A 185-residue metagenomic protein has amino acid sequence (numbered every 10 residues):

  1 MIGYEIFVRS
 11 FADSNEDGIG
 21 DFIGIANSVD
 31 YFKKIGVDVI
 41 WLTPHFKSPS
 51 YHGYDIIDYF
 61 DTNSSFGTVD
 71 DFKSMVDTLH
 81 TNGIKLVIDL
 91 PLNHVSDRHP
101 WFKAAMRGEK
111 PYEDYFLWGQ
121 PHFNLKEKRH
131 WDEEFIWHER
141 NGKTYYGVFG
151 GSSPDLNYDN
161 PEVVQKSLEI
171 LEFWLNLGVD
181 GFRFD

Functional and structural regions predicted by a protein language model:
M1-E172, N176: Acidic/aromatic-lined carbohydrate-recognition and catalytic surfaces of CAZymes acting on diverse glycans
I40, F182-F184: Hydrophobic residues within beta-strands of alpha/beta enzymes
S167, F184-D185: Structural hydrophobic-scaffold residues in regular secondary structure
L177-G181: A glycine-centered loop/beta-turn motif at secondary-structure junctions
